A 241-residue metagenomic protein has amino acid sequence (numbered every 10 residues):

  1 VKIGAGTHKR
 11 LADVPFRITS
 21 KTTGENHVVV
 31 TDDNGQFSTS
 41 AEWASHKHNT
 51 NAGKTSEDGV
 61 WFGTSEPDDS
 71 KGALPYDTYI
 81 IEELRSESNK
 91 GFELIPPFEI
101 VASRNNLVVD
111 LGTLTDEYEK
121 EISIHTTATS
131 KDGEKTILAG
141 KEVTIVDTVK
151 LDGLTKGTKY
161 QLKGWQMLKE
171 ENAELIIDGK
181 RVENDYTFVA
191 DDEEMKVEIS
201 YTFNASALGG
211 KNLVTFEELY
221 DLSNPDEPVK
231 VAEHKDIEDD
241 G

Functional and structural regions predicted by a protein language model:
V1-G241: Solvent-exposed loop/turn and edge beta-strand elements of beta-rich ligand-binding domains
